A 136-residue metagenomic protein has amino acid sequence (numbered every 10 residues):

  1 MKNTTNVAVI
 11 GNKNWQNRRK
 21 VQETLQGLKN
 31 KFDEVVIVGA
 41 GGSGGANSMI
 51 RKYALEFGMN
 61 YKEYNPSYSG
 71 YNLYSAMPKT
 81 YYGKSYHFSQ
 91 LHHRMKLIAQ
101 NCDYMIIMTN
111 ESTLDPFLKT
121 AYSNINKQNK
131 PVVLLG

Functional and structural regions predicted by a protein language model:
K2-T4, N14-G136: Acidic/glycine-enriched connector segments
I10-N12: Glycine-rich beta-strand-to-loop/alpha-helix junction loops that act as flexible
